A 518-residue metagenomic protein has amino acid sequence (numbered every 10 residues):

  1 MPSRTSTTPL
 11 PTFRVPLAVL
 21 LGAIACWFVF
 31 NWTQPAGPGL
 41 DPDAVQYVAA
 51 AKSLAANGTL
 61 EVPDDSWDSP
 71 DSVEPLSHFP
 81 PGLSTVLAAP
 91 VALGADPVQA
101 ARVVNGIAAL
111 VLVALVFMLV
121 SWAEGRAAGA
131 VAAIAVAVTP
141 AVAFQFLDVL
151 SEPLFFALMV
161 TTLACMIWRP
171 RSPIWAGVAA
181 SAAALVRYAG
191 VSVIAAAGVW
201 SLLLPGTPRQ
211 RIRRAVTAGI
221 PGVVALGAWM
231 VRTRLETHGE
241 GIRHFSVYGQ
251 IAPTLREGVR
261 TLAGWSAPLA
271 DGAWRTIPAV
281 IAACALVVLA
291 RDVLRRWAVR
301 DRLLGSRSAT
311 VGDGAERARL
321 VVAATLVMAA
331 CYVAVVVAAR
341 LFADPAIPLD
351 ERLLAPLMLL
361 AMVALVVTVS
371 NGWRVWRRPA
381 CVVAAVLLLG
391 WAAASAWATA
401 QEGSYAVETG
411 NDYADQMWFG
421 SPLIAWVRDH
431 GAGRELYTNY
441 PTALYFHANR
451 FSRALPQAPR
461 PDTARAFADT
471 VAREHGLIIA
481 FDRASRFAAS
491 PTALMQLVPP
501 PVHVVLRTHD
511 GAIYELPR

Functional and structural regions predicted by a protein language model:
P16-A23, I174, V178, I194-A195 (+5 more regions): Signature aromatic-anchored transmembrane alpha helix within multi-pass, membrane-resident enzymes that catalyze glycan
P16-L20, A100, V116-V138, F156-A157 (+2 more regions): Transmembrane-helix signature of polytopic, membrane-embedded enzymes that assemble or transfer cell-envelope glycans
D41, A141-L154: Short acidic/glycine- and proline-prone juxtamembrane loop motifs at membrane-interface regions of multi-pass membrane
A132-P140, F144, A164, A180-A184: Short helix- or helix-capping micro-motifs that position conserved polar/aromatic residues at function-defining sites
F146, E152, A183-Y188, S192 (+2 more regions): Hydrophobic/aromatic-rich transmembrane helices and adjacent perimembrane loops
S172-P173, V193-V223, L289-R302: Perimembrane helix-loop-helix junctions
R213-R291, L326-V336, A394: Membrane-lumen/periplasm interface segments of specific transmembrane helices in polyprenyl phosphate-linked
L387-A443, R483: Membrane-embedded, lumen/periplasm-facing catalytic core of multi-pass transferases that use lipid-linked donors
